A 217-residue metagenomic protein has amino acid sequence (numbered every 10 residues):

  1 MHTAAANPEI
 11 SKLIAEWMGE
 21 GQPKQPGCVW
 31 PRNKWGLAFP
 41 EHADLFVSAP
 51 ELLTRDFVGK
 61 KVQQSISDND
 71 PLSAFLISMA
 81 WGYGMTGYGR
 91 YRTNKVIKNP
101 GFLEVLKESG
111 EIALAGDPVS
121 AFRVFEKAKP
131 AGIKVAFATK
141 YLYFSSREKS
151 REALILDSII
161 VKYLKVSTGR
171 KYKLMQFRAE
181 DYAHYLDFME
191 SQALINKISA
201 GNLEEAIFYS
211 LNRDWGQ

Functional and structural regions predicted by a protein language model:
M1-S48, S146-Q217: C-terminal accessory module of base-excision DNA glycosylases/AP lyases that mediates lesion recognition and DNA
P31-K34, L45-D56, A74-S78: Compositionally biased terminal segments of proteins
E51-R55, E111-P118, K129, S146-I155 (+1 more regions): Long, low-complexity, intrinsically disordered segments enriched in glycines and aromatic residues
K60-I133: Helix-hairpin-helix/helix-loop-helix acidic hairpins
L76, A136-K140, S158, K162: Internal, well-ordered alpha-helical scaffold/interface segments that support domain packing or protein-protein contacts
G82-G87, F137, S146, L211-N212: Short alpha-helix boundary/capping elements
A128-S146: Active-site beta-strand/loop microenvironment that shapes enzyme catalytic pockets
